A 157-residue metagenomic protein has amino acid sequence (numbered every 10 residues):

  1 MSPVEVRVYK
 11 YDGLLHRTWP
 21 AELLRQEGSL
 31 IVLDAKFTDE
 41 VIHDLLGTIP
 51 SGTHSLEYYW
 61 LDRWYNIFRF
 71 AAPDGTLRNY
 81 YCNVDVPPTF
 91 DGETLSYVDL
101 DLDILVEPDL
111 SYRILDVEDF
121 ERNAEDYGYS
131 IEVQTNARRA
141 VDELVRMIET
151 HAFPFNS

Functional and structural regions predicted by a protein language model:
M1-H54: Charge-rich, low-complexity N-terminal segments
L15-R17, L95-D99: Short solvent-exposed loop/turn micro-motifs enriched in small/polar/acidic residues
Q26-G28, P73-G75, E107-D109: Short acidic-glycine loop/turn motifs at beta-strand connectors
I31-D34, T76-N83, S111-E118: Short, well-ordered strand-loop elements centered on a beta-strand within folded domains, enriched for acidic residues
I42-T48, G92-E93, N123-Y127: A short, polar/proline- and glycine-enriched secondary-structure boundary/capping micro-motif
T48-T89, Y97-L102: Phosphate/ribose-recognition catalytic cores of enzymes acting on nucleotide-derived substrates
L100-E143: A hydrophobic, small-residue-rich beta->alpha segment in the mid-to-C-terminal subdomain of diverse proteins
A140-S157: Cysteine/selenocysteine-centered motifs that mediate thiol-based redox chemistry or coordinate metal-sulfur cofactors
